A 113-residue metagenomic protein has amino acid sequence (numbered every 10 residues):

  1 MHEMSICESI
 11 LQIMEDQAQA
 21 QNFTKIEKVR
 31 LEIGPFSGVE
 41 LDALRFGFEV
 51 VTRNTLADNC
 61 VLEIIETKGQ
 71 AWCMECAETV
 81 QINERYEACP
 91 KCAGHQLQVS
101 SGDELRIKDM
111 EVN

Functional and structural regions predicted by a protein language model:
M1-D58: Long, charged N-terminal interaction/targeting segments
V29-E32, E63-I65, K108: Solvent-exposed beta-strand sheet faces enriched in polar/charged residues
V61-K68, E78-N83: Short, flexible, mixed-charge glycine/proline-rich loop motifs that serve as phosphate/nucleic-acid-contacting
A71, E87, L105: Cys/His-enriched microdomains
C73-C76, C89-C92: Short cysteine-rich clusters marking metal-coordination/redox-active sites
Q81, G94-Q98: Short functional micro-motifs and their immediate structural scaffolds
D109-N113: Short hydrophobic/aromatic patches at helix-to-coil boundaries
